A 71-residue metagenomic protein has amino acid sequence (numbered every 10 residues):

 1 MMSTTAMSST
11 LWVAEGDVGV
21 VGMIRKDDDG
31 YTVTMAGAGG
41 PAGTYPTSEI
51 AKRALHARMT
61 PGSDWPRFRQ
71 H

Functional and structural regions predicted by a protein language model:
M1-T4, A36-H71: Mixed-charge, Lys/Arg-enriched low-complexity segments
S3-R25: N-terminal acidic leader/helix
D17-P41: Short aromatic-glycine-(Arg/Gly/Cys) micro-motifs in beta-strand/loop hairpins
